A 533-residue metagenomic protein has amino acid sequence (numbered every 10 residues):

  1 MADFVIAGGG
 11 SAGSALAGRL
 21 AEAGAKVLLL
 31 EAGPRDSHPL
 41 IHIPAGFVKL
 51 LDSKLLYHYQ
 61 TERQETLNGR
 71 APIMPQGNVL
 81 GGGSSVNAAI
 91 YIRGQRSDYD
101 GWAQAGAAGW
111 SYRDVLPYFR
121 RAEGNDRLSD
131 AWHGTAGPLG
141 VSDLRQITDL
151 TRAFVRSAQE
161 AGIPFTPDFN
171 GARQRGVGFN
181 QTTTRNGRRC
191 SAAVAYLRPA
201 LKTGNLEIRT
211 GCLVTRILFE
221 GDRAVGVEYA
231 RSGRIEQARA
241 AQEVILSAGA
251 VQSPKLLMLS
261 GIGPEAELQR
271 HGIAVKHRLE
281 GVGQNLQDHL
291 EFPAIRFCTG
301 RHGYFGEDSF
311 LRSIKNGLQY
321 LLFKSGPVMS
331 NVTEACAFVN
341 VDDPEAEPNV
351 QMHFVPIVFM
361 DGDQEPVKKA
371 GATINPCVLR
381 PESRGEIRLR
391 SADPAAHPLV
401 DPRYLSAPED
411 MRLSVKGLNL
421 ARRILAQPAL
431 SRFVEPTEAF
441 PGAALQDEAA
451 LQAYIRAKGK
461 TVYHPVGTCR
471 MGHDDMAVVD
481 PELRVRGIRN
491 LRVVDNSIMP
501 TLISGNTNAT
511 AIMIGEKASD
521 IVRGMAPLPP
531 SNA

Functional and structural regions predicted by a protein language model:
M1-A2, L116, A122-G171, G178-N180 (+3 more regions): FAD-dependent oxidoreductase catalytic-site/capping-region signature
M1-R120, R278-L279, H289-E291, I295-C298: N-terminal glycine-rich phosphate/pyrophosphate-binding loop and immediately adjacent elements
E22, K26, P34-D36, I217-E220 (+3 more regions): Glycine-rich loop(s) and the adjacent beta-strand/alpha-helix scaffold that form part
L29-E31, L286, A421, G515: Hydrophobic alpha-helical packing residues
Q104-A224, A230, P293-I314: Conserved redox-cofactor binding core of oxidoreductases
T210-C212, H277-L279, H473: Short loop/edge segments at beta-strand edges and connector loops that shape dinucleotide/nucleotide cofactor-binding
